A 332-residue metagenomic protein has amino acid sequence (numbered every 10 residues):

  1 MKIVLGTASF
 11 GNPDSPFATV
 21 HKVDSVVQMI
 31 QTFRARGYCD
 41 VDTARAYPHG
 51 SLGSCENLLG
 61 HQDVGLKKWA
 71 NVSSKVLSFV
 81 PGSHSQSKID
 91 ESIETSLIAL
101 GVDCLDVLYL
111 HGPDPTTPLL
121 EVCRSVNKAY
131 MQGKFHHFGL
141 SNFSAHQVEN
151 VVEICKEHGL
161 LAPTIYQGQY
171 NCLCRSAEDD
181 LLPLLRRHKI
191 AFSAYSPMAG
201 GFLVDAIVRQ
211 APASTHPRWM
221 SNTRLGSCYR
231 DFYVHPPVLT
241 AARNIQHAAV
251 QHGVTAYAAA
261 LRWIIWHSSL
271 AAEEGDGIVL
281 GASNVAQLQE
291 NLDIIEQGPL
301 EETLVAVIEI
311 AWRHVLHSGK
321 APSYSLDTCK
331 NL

Functional and structural regions predicted by a protein language model:
M1-A70: N-terminal binding-site loop/beta-alpha segment at the start of enzyme catalytic domains that lines or forms
M1-I3, G37-D40, L66-A70, V102-D106 (+5 more regions): Short, well-ordered coil/turn segments that N-cap beta-strands
L5, V41, L59, V72 (+12 more regions): Conserved, mostly hydrophobic/aromatic
A8-P16, R186-A248, A321-L332: Glycine-rich, positively charged active-site loop/lid region within alpha/beta enzyme cores that binds and organizes
S9-G11, R45-Y47, V76-V80, H111-D114 (+5 more regions): Active-site-proximal loop/turn and secondary-structure-junction residues that shape catalytic pockets, frequently
H21, Q31, V80-S176, D180: Glycine/proline-rich, positively charged, aromatic-decorated active-site loop/lid region on the catalytic face
G65-Q86: Structural motif corresponding to the early beta-alpha repeats
S227, D231-Q297: Conserved short secondary-structure transition element at the edge of the structured enzyme core that lines
